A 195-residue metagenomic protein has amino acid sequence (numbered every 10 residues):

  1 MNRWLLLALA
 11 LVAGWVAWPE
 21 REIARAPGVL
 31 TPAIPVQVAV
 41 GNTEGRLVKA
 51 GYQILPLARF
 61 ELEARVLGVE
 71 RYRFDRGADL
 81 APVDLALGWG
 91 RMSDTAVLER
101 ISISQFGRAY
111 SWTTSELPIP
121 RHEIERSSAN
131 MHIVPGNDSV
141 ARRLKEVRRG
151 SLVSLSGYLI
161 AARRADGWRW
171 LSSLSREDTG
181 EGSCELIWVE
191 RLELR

Functional and structural regions predicted by a protein language model:
M1-R195: OB-fold and OB-like single-stranded nucleic-acid-recognition modules and their adjacent interaction interfaces
